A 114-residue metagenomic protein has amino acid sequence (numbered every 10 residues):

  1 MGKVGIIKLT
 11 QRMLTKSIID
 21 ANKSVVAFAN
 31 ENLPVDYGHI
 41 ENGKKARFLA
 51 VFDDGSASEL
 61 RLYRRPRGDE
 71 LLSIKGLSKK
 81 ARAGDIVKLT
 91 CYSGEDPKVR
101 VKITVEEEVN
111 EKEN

Functional and structural regions predicted by a protein language model:
M1-N114: Acidic, low-complexity intrinsically disordered regions
